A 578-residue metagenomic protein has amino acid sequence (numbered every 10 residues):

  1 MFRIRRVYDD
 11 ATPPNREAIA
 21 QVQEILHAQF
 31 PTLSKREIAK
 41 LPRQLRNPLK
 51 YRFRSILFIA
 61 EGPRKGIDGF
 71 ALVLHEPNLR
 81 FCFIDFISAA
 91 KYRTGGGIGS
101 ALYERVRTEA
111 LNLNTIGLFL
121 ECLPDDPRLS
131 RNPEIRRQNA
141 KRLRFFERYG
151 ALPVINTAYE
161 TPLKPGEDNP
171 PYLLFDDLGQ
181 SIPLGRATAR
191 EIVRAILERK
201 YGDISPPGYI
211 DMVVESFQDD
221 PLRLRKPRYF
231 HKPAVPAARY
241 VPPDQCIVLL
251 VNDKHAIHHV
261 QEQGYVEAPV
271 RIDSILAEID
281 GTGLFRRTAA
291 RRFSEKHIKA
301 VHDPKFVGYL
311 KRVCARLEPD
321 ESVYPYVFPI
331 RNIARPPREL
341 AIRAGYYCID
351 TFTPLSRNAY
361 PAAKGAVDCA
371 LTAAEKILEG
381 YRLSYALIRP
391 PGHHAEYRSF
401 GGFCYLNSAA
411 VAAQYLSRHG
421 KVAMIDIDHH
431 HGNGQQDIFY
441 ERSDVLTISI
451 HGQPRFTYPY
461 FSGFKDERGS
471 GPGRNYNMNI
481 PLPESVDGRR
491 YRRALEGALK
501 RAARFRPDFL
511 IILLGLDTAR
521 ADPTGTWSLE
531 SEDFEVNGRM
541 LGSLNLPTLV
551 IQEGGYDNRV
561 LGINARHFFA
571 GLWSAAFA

Functional and structural regions predicted by a protein language model:
M1-P14, I25, Q29, L111 (+1 more regions): Terminal substrate-recognition subdomain of acyl/acetyltransferases
D9-P14, H27-R36, H259-E267, R286: A short N-terminal beta->alpha junction/helix N-cap motif
P14, A90, T94, S181 (+3 more regions): Glycine-/small-residue-rich active-site loops that bind phosphorylated ligands and cofactors
I19, Q23-K91: A conserved beta-strand-loop-helix scaffold within acyl/acetyltransferase catalytic domains
K40, E160-T161, L516, G555: Conserved beta-strand edge residues that scaffold enzyme active sites
P77, K91, D126-R128, P454 (+1 more regions): Feature marks short, surface-exposed loop/turn motifs that line or immediately flank catalytic pockets and channel
A89, T94-N112, G117: Conserved acetyl-CoA-binding loop-helix of GNAT-fold acetyltransferases
D220-A578: HDAC/HDAC-like amidohydrolase catalytic core signature
